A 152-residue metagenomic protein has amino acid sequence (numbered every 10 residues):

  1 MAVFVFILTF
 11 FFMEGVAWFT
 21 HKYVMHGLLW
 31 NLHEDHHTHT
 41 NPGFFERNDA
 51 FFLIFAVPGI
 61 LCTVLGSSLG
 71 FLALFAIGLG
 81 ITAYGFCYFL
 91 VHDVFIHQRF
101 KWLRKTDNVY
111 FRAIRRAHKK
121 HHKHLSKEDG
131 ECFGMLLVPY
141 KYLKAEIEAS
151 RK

Functional and structural regions predicted by a protein language model:
M1-T20: N-terminal signal-anchor transmembrane alpha helix
A2, F12, G27-F51, L65-L74 (+1 more regions): Cytosolic/stromal cytosol-facing helical appendages immediately following the last transmembrane segment
A56-T63: Hydrophobic, membrane-inserted alpha-helices
